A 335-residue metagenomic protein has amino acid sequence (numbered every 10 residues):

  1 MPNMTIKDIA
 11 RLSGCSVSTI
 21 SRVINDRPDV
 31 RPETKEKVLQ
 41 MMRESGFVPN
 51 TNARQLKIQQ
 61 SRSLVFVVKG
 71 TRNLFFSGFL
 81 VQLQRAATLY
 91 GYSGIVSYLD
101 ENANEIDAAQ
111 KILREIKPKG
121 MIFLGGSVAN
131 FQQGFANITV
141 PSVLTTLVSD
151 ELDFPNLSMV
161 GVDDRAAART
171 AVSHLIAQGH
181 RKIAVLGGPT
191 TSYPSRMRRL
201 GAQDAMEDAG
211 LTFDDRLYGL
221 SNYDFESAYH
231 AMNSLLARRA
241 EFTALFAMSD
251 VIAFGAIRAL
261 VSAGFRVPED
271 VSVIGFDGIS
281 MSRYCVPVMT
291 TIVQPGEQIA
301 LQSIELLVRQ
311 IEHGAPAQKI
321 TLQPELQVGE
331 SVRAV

Functional and structural regions predicted by a protein language model:
M1, Q59-S173, A237: Alpha-helical recognition/docking segments in bacterial nutrient-uptake and carbohydrate-utilization systems
M1-Q59: N-terminal helix-turn-helix DNA-binding module of bacterial transcription factors
V17-S21, L56-R72, H174, K182-P189: Short beta-strand segments enriched in small/hydrophobic residues
S45, E115-K117, Q178, L235-E241: Glycine-rich phosphate-binding loop signature in dinucleotide/nucleotide-binding domains
K69-G78, V96-E105, L147, M159-T170 (+5 more regions): Hinge/beta->alpha junction and helix N-cap segments in small-molecule ligand-binding domains
K117-G125, A184-L186, Y218, R239-S249 (+1 more regions): Periplasmic-binding protein-like
A231-V335: Flexible loop/turn connectors
